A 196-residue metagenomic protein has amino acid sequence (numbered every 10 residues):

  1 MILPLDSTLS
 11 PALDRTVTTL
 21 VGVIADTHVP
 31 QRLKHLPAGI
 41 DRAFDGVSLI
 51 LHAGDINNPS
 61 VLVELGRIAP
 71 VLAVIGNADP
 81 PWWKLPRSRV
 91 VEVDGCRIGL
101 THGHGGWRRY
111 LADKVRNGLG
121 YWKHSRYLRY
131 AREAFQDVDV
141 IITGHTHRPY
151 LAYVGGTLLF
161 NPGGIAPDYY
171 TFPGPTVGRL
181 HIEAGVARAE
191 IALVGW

Functional and structural regions predicted by a protein language model:
M1-V71, D79, K84-R87, F172-G174: N-terminal active-site segment of His-dependent metallophosphoesterases
I2-T18, I24, V90-D94, Y153 (+1 more regions): Binuclear metal-dependent phosphoesterase catalytic core
V23-A25, L49-D55, L72-N77, G99-T101 (+2 more regions): Active-site neighborhood of phospho(di)ester-bond hydrolases with catalytic His/Asp-centered motifs
H28, N57, A78, W107 (+3 more regions): Residue-level detector of flexible, active-site-proximal loop/helix-junction positions within diverse enzyme catalytic
H28-Q31, W82, E92-D137, A166-T171: Active-site-proximal segments of metal-dependent phosphoesterases and phosphodiesterases across multiple
P59, R108, P149-Y150: Short glycine-rich, flexible loops that bind phosphorylated cofactors or substrates
R67-A69, D94, G155: Short, structured coil segments at secondary-structure junctions
L72, G118-E190: Conserved beta-sheet core of the metallophosphoesterase superfamily
